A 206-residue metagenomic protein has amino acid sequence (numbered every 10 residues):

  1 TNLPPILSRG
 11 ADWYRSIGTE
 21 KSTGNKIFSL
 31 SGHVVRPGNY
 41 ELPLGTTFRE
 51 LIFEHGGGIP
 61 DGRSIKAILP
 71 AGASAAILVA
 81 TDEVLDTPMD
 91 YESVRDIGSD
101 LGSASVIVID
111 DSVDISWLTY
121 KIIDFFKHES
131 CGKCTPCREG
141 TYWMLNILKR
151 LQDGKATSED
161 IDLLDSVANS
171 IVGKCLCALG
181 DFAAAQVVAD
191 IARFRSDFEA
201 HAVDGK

Functional and structural regions predicted by a protein language model:
T1-K206: Redox cofactor-anchoring modules in respiratory/redox and cofactor-processing assemblies
